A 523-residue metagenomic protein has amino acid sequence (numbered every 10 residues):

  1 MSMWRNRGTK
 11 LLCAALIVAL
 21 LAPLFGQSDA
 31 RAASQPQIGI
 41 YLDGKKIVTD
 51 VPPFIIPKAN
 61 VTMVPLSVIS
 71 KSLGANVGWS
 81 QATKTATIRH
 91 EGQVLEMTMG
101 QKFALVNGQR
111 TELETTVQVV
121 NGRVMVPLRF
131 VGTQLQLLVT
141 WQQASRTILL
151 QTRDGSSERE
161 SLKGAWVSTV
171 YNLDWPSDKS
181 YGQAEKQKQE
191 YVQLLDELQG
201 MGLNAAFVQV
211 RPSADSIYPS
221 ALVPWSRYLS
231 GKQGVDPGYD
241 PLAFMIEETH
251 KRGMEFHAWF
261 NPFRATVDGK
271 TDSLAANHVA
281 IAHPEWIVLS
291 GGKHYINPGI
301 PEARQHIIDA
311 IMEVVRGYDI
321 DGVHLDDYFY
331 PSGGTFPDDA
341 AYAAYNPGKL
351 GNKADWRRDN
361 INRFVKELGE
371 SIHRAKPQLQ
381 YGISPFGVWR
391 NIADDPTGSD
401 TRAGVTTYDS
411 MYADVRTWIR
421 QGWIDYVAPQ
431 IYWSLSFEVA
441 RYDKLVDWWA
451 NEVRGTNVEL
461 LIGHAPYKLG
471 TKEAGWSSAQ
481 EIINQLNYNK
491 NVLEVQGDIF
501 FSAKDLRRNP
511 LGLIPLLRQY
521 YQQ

Functional and structural regions predicted by a protein language model:
S2-A15, L21-A165, A280-A282: Primary recognition of N-terminal secretory signal peptides and signal-anchoring hydrophobic helices
S157-K188, A258, F263-E313, G317 (+1 more regions): Active-site-adjacent "subsite" loops/lids of carbohydrate-active enzymes
S157-S161, S168-D174, A214-L242, K270-N297 (+1 more regions): Aromatic- and acidic-residue-enriched carbohydrate-binding clefts of CAZyme catalytic domains
R159-A165, L203-S213, G238-V288, H324-D327 (+1 more regions): Glycine-rich, aromatic-flanked loop segments that form ligand/cofactor-binding clefts across common enzyme folds
V167-T169, L379-R402, L445-I482: Active-site clefts of carbohydrate-active enzymes
K186-S216, G317-G322, T417, Q421-I424 (+1 more regions): Catalytic domains of carbohydrate-active enzymes, especially glycoside hydrolases
R211, H283-W423, Y432: Polysaccharide-binding and catalytic clefts of secreted carbohydrate-active enzymes
Y412-E438, V453-Q523: Substrate-binding cleft of secreted/luminal carbohydrate-active enzymes
